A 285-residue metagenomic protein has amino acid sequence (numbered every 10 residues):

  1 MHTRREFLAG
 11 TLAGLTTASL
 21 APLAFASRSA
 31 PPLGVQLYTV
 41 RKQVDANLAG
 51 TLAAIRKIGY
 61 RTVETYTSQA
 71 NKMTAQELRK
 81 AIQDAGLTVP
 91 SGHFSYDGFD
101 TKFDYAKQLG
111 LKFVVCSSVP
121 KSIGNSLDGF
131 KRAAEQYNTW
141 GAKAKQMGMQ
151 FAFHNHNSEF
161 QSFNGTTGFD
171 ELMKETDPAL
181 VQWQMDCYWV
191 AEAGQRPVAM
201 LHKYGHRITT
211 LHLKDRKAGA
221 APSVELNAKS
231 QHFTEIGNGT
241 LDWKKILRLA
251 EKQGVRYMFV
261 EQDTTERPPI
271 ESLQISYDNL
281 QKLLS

Functional and structural regions predicted by a protein language model:
M1-L15: N-terminal secretory signal peptides and thylakoid transit peptides that target proteins across membranes
S19, L52, T88-Q182, I270: Active-site acidic/histidine proton-transfer and metal-coordination neighborhood in alpha/beta enzyme cores
P22-A46, A54: C-terminal segment of N-terminal export signals and the immediately downstream linker at the start of the mature
V35, I55, V63, I82 (+6 more regions): Conserved, mostly hydrophobic/aromatic
Q43-A54, D97-Y105, G194-M200, W243: Short, acidic/polar
T51-S68: Catalytic domains of carbohydrate-active enzymes, especially glycoside hydrolases
E64-R79: Glycine-rich, proline-tolerant flexible connector loops at the mouths of alpha/beta enzymes
Q146-T240, L247: Acidic/histidine-rich catalytic cores of soluble enzymes
